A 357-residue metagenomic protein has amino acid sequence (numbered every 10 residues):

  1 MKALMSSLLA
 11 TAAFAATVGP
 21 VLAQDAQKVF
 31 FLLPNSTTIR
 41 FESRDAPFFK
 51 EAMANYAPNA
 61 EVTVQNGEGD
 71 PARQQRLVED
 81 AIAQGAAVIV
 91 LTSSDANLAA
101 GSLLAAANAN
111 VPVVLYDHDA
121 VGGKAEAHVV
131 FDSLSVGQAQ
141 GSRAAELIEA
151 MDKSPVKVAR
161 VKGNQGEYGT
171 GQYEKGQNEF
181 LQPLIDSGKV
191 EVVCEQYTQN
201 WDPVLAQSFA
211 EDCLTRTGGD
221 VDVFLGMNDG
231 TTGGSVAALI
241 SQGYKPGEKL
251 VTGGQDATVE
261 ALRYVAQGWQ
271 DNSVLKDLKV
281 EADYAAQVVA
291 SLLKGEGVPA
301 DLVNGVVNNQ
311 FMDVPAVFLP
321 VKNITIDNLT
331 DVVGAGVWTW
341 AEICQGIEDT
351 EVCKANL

Functional and structural regions predicted by a protein language model:
M1-A23: Gram-negative bacterial Sec-dependent N-terminal signal peptides
V21-L357: A residue-level marker of the well-folded mature domains of exported/periplasmic proteins
